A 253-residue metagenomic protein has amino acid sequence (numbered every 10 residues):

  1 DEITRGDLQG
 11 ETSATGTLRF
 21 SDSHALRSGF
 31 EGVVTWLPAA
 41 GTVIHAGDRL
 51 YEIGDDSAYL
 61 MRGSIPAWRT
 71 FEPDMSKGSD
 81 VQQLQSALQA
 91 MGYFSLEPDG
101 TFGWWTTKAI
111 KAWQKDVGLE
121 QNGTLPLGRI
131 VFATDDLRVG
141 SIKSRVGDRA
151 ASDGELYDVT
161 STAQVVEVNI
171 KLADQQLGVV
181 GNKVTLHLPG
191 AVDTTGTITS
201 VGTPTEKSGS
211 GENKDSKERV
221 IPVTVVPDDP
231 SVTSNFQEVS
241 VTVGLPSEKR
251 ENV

Functional and structural regions predicted by a protein language model:
D1-E2, P227-V253: Edge-of-domain interaction segments
D1-S13: Acidic, gly/proline-rich low-complexity N-terminal segments at the extreme N terminus
T4, T17-R19, T35, G140 (+1 more regions): Conserved positions in beta-strands of structured domains
D7, L37, V43, K143 (+3 more regions): Residue-level "contact hotspot" at macromolecular interaction interfaces
T15-L18, D22-S23, G41-W68, L119-F132 (+6 more regions): Short hydrophobic beta/alpha edge segments that flank linear recognition/processing sites
P73-E120: A short amphipathic alpha-helical interaction element
Q176-L186, Q237-S240: Short coil-to-beta transition motif at edge beta-strands of beta-rich domains
S210-T233: Short solvent-exposed strand/turn elements
